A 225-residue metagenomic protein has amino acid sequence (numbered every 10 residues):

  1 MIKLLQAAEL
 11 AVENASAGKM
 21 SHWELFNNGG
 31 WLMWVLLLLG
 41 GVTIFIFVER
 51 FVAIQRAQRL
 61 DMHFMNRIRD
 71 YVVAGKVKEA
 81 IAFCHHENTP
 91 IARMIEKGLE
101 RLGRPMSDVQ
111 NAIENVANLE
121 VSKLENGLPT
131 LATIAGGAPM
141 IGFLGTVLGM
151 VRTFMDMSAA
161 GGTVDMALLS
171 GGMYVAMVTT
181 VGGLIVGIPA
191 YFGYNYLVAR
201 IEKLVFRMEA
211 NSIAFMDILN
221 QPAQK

Functional and structural regions predicted by a protein language model:
I2, Q6-H63: Hydrophobic membrane-targeting segments
G30, I44, A80, I95 (+3 more regions): Residue-level signature of catalytic and energy-coupling elements of molecular machines, predominantly ATP/GTP-dependent
M33-I46, A132-P139, V186-A190: Alpha-helical transmembrane segments of integral membrane proteins
V48-A53, I188-R200: Alpha-helical transmembrane segments of multi-pass membrane proteins
Q58-L144, L148-T163, F192-K225: Predominantly long cytosolic amphipathic alpha-helical stalk/bundle segments
G162-S170: Short juxtamembrane loops and helix-capping segments at transmembrane helix boundaries of multi-pass membrane proteins
M173-F192: Hydrophobic alpha-helical transmembrane segments of polytopic membrane proteins
